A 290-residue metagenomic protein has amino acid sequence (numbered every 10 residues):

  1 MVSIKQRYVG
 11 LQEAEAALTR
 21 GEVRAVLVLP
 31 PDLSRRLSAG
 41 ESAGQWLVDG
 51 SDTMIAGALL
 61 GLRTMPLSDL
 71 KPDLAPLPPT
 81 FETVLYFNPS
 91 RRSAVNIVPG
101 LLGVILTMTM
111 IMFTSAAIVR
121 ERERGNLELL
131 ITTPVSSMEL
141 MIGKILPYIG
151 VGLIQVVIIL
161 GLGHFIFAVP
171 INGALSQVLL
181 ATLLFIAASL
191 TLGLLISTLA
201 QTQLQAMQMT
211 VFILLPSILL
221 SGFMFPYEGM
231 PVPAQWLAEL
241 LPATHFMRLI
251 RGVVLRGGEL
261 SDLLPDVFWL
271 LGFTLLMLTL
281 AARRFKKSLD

Functional and structural regions predicted by a protein language model:
M1-L74: Extracytoplasmic loops/domains of multi-pass membrane proteins
Q12, F87-R91, P170, G222-M277: Membrane-interfacial helix-loop-helix junctions in multi-pass membrane proteins
G21, I111-T133, I145, L289: Transmembrane helix boundary and interhelical loop/hinge segments in multi-pass membrane proteins
K71-R91: A cross-kingdom feature of multi-pass membrane systems that activates on extracytoplasmic/periplasmic
I97-S115: Long, hydrophobic alpha-helical segments
S115, V119-R120, T133, G163-N172 (+4 more regions): Short helix-capping/hinge motifs at transmembrane helix termini and TM-loop junctions
A117-V119, L195, V254, W269-D290: Junction motif at the cytosolic side of a transmembrane helix
S137-V211, L215, L260-V267, L271-T279: Alpha-helical transmembrane segments and their short interhelical loops
